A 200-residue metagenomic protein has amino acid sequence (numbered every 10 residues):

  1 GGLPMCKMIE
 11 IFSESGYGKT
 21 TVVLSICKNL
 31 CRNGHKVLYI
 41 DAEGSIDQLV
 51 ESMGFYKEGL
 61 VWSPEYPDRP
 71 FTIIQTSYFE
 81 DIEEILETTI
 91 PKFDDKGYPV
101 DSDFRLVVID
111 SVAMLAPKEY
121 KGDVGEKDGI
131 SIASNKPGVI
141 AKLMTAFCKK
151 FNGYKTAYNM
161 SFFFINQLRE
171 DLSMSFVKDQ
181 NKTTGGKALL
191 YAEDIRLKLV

Functional and structural regions predicted by a protein language model:
G1-D68, I74, I82, L86-P91: The Walker A/P-loop phosphate-binding site
I11, E51, D110, N166 (+1 more regions): Residue-level signature of catalytic and energy-coupling elements of molecular machines, predominantly ATP/GTP-dependent
S13, D41, S111-A113, L199-V200: Flexible glycine-/small-residue-rich
R32, M53-R69, D123-N135, N181-G186: A short alpha->loop->secondary-structure connector
S45, M114, E170: Residues immediately C-terminal
E51-S52, E119-G122, M174-F176: Short acidic, glycine/serine/threonine-rich loops at helix termini
T76-M160: Phosphate-binding/switch loop-helix module in NTP-utilizing enzymes
N135-V200: Phosphate-binding/switch region of NTP-binding enzymes
